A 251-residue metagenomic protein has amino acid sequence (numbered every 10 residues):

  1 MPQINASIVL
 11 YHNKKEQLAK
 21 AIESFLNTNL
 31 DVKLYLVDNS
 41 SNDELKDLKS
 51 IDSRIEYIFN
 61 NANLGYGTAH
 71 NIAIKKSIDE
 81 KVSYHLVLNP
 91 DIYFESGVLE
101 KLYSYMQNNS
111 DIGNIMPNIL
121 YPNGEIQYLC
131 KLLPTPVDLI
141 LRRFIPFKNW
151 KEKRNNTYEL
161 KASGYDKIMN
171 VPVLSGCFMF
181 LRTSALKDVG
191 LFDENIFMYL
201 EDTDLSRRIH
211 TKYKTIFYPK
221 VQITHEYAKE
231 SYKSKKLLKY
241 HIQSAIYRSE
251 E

Functional and structural regions predicted by a protein language model:
N13-N27: Short, well-formed alpha-helical segments that are part of the catalytic scaffolds of diverse glycosyltransferases
L36-D47, A62: A conserved acidic beta->alpha catalytic loop
N61-E80: Glycine-rich, basic loop-to-helix element that forms the pyrophosphate-binding segment of sugar-nucleotide handling
K81-Y93: Short beta-strand-to-loop acidic/aromatic patch adjacent to the donor-nucleotide binding site
Y93-L129: Conserved donor NDP-sugar-binding/catalytic core segment of glycosyltransferases
P134-V171: Short, flexible, basic/aromatic active-site loop/helix in glycosyltransferases
G164-D166, P172-Q222: A short, conserved alpha-helix in the catalytic core of glycosyltransferases
E250-E251: Conserved small/polar residues in nucleotide/adenosyl-binding loops
